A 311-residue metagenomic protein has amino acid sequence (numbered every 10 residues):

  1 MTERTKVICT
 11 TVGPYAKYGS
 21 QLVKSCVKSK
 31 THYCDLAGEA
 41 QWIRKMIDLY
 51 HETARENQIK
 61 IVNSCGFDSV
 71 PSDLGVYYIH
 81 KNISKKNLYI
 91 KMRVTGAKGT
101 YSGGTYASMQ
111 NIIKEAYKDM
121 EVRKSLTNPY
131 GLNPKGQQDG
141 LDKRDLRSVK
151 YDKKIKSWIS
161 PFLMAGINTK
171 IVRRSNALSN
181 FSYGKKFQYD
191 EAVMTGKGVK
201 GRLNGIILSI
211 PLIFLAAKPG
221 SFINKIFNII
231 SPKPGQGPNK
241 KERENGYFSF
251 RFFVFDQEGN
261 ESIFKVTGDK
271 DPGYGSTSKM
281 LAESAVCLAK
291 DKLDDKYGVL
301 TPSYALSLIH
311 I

Functional and structural regions predicted by a protein language model:
M1-R4, P14: Conserved Rossmann-fold cofactor-binding substructure of NAD(P)-dependent oxidoreductases
T2-E3, S20, K24, A282: Amphipathic, non-transmembrane alpha-helical secondary structure
T5-T11, Y33-C34: N-terminal Rossmann-like NAD(P) cofactor-binding module of classical short-chain dehydrogenase/reductase
C9-V12, A16, Y183: Residues at alpha-helix boundaries and short interhelical turns
T10-T11, G38-E39, S160: A generic structural signal for short
P14-K124: Glycine-/Pro-rich loop/turn segments that contact NAD(P) or position catalytic residues in Rossmann-like domains
E56, H80-I309: C-terminal catalytic/substrate-binding lobe primarily of soluble NAD(P)-dependent oxidoreductases
